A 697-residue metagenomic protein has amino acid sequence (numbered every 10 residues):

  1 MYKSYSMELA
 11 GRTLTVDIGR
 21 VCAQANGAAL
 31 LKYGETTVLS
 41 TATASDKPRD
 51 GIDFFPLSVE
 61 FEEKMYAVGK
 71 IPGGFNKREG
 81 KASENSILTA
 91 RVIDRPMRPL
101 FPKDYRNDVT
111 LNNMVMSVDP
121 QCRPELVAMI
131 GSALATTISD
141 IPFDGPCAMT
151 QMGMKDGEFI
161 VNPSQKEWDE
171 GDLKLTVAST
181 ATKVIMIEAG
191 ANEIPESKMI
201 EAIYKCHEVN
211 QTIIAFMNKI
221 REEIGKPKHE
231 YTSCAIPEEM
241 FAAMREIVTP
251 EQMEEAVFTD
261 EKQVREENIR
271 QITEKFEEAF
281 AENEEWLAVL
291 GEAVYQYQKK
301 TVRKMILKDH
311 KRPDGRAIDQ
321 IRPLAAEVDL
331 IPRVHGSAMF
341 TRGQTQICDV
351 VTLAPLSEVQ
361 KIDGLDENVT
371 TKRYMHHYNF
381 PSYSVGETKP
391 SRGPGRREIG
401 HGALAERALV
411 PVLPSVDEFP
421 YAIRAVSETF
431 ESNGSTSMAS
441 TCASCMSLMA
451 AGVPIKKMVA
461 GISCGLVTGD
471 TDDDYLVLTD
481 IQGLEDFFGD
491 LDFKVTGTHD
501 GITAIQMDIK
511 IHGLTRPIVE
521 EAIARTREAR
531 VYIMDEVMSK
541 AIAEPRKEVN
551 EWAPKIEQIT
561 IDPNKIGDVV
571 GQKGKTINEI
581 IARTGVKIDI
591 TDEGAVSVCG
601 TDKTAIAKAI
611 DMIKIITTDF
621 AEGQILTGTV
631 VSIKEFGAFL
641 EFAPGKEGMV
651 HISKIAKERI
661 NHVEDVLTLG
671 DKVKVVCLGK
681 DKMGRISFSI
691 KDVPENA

Functional and structural regions predicted by a protein language model:
M1-S45, R49, D53, T232-V369 (+3 more regions): Extended amphipathic alpha-helical scaffolds
M1-T232: Long, basic N-terminal domains or extensions that often function in RNA/ssDNA interaction or organelle/cellular
A25-T110, V115-S117, C122, E188 (+4 more regions): Glycine-rich, flexible beta-strand/loop modules in the N-terminal catalytic cores of phosphate-handling
G27-A29, T37, C122-I141, E327-V351 (+2 more regions): Conserved phosphate/anionic-ligand binding catalytic regions in large, soluble enzymes, centered on
K103-V109, D144-P146, I213-Y231, N283-L290 (+6 more regions): Flexible, glycine/charged-enriched surface loops at secondary-structure junctions
N113, I185-G190, Y231-A235, M244-A256 (+6 more regions): Short, hydrophobic beta-strand segments
D140-D260, L448-K547: Mobile "lid/hinge" segments at catalytic clefts and subdomain interfaces of large enzymes
L290, W552-Q558, P563-A697: Single-stranded RNA-binding regions, centering on S1/OB-family and related RNA-binding modules
